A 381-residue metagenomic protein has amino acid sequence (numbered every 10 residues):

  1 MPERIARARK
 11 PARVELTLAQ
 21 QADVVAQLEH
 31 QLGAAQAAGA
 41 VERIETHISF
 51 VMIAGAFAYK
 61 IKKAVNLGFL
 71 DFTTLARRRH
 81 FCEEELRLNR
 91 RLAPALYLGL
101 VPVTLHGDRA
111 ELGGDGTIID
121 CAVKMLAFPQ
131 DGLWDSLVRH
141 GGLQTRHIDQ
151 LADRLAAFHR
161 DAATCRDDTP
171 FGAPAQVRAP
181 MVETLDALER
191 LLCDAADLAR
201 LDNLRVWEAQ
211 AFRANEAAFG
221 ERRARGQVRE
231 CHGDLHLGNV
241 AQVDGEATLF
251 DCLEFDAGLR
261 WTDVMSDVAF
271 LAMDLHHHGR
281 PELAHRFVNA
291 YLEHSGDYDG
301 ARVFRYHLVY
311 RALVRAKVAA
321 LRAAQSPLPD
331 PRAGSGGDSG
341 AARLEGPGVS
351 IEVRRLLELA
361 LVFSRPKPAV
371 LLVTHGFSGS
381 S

Functional and structural regions predicted by a protein language model:
P2-L28: Cysteine-rich, disulfide-bonded extracellular modules and peptides in secreted proteins and receptor ectodomains
Q21-H232, L237-V314: Conserved ATP-binding subdomain of kinase catalytic cores across diverse folds
H285-L361: Helix-rich C-terminal or lid/interface subdomains of diverse kinases
V362-L371: Phosphate-binding P-loop
V373-S381: Glycine-rich phosphate-binding P-loop
